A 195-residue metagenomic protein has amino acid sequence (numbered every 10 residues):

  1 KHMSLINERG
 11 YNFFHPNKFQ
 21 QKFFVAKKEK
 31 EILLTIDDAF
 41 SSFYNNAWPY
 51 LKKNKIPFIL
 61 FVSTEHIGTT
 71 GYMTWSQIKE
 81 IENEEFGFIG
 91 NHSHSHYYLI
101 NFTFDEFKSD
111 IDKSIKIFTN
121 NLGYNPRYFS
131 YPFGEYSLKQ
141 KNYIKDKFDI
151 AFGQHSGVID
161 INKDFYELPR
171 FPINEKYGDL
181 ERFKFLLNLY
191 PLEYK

Functional and structural regions predicted by a protein language model:
K1-T35, F40-Y44, E84, N101-K195: C-terminal active-site subregion of NodB/CE4 polysaccharide deacetylases
N7, W48-I56, M73-G90, K145 (+1 more regions): Acidic (Asp/Glu)-rich catalytic clusters
I32-D37, I67-M73: Short, mixed-charge, low-aromatic patches
P57-G71: Juxtamembrane helix-loop-helix connectors linking adjacent transmembrane helices in multi-pass membrane enzymes
F61-V62, G90, Y128-P132: Short beta-strand segments
T64-G68, Y98, P132-E135: Short histidine/acidic/glycine/proline-rich micro-motifs that form metal- and phosphate-coordinating active-site loops
G71-I78, E106-D110: Charged helix-capping and loop-helix junction motifs
H92, H96: Histidine-centered divalent metal-coordination motifs
